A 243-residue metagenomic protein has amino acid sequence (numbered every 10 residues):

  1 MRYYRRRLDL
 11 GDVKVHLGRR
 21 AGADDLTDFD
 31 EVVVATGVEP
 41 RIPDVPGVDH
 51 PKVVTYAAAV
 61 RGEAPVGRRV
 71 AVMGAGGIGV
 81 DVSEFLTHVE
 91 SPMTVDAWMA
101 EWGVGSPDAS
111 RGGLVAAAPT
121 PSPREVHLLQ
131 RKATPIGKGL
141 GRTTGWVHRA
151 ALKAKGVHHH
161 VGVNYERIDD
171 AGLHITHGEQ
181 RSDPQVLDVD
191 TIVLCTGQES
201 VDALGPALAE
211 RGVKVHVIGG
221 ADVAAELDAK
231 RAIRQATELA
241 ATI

Functional and structural regions predicted by a protein language model:
M1-F29, G137-V163: N-terminal Rossmann-like dinucleotide/flavin-binding domain of flavoprotein oxidoreductases that bind FAD/FMN
H16-D24, D28, A35-V45, D49 (+2 more regions): Rossmann-like dinucleotide/flavin-binding elements
D170-G172: A generic structural signal for beta-strand entry/edge sites
